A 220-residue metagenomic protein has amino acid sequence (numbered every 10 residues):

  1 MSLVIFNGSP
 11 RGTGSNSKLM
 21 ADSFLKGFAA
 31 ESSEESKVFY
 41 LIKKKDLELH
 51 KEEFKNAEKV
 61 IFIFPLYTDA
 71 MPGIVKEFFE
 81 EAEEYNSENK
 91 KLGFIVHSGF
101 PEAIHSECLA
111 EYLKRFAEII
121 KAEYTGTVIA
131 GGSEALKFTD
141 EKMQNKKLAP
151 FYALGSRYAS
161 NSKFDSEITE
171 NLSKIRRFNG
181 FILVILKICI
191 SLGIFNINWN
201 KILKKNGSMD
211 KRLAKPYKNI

Functional and structural regions predicted by a protein language model:
M1-E88, K163-I220: N-terminal beta1-alpha1-beta2 submodule of the flavodoxin-like/Rossmannoid cofactor-binding fold
R11, G99-P101, P150: Short, contiguous strand/loop micro-motifs
S23, G27, Y112, F116-I119 (+2 more regions): Amphipathic alpha-helical segments that form well-ordered structural scaffolds and often line/cohere around active
V38-K45, I74-E77, G93-P101, G126-E134 (+1 more regions): Low-complexity, flexible helical/coil segments
M71-F78, L109-L113, K147: Amphipathic alpha-helical interface surfaces
E84-S87, I119-A122, S160: Alpha-helix capping at helix-to-loop junctions
K91-N145: Short, glycine-/small-residue-rich phosphate/pyrophosphate-handling segment
T127-I190: A conserved mid-domain beta-alpha-beta active-site/ligand-binding segment of alpha/beta enzyme cores
